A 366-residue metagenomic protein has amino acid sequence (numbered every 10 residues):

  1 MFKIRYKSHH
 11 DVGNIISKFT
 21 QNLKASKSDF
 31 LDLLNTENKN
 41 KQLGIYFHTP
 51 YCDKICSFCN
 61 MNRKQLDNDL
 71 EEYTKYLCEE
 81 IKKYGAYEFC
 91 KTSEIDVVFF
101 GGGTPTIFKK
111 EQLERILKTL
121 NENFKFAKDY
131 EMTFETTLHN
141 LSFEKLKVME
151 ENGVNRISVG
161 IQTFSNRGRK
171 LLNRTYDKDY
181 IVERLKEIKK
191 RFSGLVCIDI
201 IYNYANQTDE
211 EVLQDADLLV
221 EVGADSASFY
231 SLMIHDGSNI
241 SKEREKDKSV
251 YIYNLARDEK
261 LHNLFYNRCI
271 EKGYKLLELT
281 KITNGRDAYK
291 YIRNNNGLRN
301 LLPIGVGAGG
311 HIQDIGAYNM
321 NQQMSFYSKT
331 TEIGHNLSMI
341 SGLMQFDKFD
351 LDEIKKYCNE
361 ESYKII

Functional and structural regions predicted by a protein language model:
M1-L43, K54, K91: Flexible, acidic/Gly-rich N-terminal and inter-domain linker regions that tether and position cofactor-handling modules
K39-K75: Canonical Radical SAM [4Fe-4S] cluster-binding loop centered on the CxxxCxxC motif and its immediate flanking residues
K64-A86, D96-I365: C-terminal scaffold of the Radical SAM
